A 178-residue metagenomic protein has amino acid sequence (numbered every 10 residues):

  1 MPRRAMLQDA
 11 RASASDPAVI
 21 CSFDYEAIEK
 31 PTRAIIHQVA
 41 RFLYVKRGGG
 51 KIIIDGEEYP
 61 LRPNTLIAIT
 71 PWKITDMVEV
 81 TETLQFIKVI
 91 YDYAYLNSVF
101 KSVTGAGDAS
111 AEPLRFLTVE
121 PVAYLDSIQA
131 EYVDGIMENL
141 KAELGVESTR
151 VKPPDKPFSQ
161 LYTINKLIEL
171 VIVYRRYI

Functional and structural regions predicted by a protein language model:
M1-T65, K73, V80, T104-A109 (+2 more regions): Generic protein-terminus/edge-of-domain signal
P2-V19, V78-V151, R176: A hydrophobic/aromatic-rich effector-binding and dimerization subdomain of bacterial HTH-type transcriptional regulators
G48, E169-L170: Hydrophobic alpha-helical transmembrane segments of multipass integral membrane proteins
L61, I69, V89: Hydrophobic residues at beta-strand termini and immediately following loops that shape nucleotide-binding pockets
I67, P71-M77, L96-N97: Histidine-centered metal-chelating micro-motifs
P157-L161: Short, charged, amphipathic alpha-helical segments
V171-I178: Extended, well-ordered alpha-helical segments in internal regulatory regions
